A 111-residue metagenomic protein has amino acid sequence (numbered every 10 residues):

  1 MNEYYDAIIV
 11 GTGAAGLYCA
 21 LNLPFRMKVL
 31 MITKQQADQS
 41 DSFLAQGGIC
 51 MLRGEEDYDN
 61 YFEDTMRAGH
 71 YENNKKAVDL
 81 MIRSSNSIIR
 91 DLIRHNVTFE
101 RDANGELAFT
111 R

Functional and structural regions predicted by a protein language model:
N2-Y5: Core beta-strand elements of the Rossmann-like FAD/NAD(P) dinucleotide-binding domain in flavoenzyme oxidoreductases
A7-M31: N-terminal Rossmann-like FAD-binding beta1-loop-alpha1 element of flavoenzymes
A37-R111: Conserved N-terminal/central alpha/beta ligand/cofactor-binding core
